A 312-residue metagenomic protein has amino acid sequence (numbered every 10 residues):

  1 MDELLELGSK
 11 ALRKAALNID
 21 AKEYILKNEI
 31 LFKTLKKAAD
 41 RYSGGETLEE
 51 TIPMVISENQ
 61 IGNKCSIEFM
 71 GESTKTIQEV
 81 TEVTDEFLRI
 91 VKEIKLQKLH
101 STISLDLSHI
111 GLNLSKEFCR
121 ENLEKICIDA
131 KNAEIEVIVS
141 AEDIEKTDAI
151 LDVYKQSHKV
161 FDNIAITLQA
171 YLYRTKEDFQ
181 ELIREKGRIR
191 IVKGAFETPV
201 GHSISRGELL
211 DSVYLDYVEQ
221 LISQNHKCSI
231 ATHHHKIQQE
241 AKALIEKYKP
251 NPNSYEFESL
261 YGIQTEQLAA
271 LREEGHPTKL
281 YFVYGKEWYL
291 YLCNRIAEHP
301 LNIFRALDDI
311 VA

Functional and structural regions predicted by a protein language model:
M1-A312: Positively charged, amphipathic and often flexible ligand-engagement surfaces
